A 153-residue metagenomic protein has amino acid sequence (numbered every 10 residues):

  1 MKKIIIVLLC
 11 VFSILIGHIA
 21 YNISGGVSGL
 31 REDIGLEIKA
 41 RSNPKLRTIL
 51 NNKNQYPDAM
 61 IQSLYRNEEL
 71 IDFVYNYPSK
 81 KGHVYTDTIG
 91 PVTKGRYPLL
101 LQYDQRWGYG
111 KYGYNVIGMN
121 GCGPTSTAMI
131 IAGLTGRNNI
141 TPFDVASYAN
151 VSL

Functional and structural regions predicted by a protein language model:
M1-F12: N-terminal Sec-pathway targeting helices
I16-S152: Active-site-adjacent structural segments surrounding the nucleophilic cysteine of cysteine proteases and isopeptidases
